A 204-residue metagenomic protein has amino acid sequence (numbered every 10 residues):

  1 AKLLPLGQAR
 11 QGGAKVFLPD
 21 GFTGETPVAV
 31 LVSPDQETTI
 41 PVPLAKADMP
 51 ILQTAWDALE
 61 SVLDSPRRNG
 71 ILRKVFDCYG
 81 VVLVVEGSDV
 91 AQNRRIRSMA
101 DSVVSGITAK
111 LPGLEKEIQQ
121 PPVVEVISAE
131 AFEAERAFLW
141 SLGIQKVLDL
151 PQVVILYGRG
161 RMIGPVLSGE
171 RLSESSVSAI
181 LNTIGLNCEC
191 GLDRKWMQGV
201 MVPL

Functional and structural regions predicted by a protein language model:
A1-L204: Non-globular targeting/processing and membrane-anchoring segments
